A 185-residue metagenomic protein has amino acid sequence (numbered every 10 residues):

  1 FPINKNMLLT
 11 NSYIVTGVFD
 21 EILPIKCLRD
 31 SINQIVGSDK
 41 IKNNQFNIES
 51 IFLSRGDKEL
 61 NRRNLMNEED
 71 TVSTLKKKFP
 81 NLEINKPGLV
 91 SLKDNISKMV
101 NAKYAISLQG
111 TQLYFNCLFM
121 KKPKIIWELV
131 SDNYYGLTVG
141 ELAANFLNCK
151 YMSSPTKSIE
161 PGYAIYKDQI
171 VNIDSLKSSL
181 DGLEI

Functional and structural regions predicted by a protein language model:
F1-I185: The feature primarily captures lumenal catalytic ectodomains of type II secretory-pathway glycosyltransferases
